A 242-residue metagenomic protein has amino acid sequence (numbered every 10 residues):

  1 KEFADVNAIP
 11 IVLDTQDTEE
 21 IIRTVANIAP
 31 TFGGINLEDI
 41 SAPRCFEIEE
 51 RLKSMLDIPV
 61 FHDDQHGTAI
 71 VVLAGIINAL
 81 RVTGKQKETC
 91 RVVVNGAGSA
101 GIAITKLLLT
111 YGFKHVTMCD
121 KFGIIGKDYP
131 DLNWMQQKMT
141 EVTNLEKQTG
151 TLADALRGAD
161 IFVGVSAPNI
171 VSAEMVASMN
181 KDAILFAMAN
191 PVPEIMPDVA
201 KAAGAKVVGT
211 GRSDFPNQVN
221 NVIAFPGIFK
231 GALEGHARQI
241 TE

Functional and structural regions predicted by a protein language model:
K1-A4, L56, I70-V163: Glycine-rich phosphate/diphosphate-binding loop of Rossmann-like nucleotide-binding domains
K1-C90: Glycine/serine-rich phosphate-binding loop and adjoining beta1-alpha1 elements at the start of nucleotide-handling
P10-I11, N36-D39, V60-D63, V94 (+4 more regions): General beta-strand structural signal in soluble alpha/beta enzymes
L13-D14, D39-A42, D63-H66, K121-I124 (+3 more regions): Short, ordered loop/turn segments at secondary-structure junctions
Q16-R23, P43-E47, G67-V71, N95 (+11 more regions): Conserved active-site and cofactor/substrate-binding residues in soluble primary-metabolism enzymes
P59, D63-D64, T83, A189 (+1 more regions): Adenosine-phosphate binding glycine-rich loop
M139-V208, R212-P216: Rossmann-like adenosine-cofactor binding region
